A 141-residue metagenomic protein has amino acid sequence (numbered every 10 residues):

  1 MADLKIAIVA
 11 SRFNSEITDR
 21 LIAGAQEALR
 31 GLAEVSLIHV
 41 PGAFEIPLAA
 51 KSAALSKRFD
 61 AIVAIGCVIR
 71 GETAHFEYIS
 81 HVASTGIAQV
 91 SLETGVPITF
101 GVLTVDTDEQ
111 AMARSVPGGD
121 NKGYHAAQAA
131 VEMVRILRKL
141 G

Functional and structural regions predicted by a protein language model:
A2-P41: Glycine-rich phosphate/diphosphate-binding loop of Rossmann-like nucleotide-binding domains
I6-A7, L32-V35, V68-E72, D108-A113: Glycine/charged-rich beta-loop-alpha catalytic/anionic-binding loops adjacent to active sites
A7, S36, E45, D60-I62 (+1 more regions): Structural motif
V9, F76, A83-G141: C-terminal binding/interaction regions
R12-F13, V40-A43, G66-V68, L103-T107: Short, ordered loop/turn segments at secondary-structure junctions
N14, T18, I22, A43-I46 (+3 more regions): Generic structural signal for well-ordered, non-membrane alpha-helical segments in soluble metabolic enzymes
G31-K57: Active-site rim loops that border cofactor/substrate pockets in soluble metabolic enzymes
L48-I87, S91: Glycine-rich phosphate-binding loop
